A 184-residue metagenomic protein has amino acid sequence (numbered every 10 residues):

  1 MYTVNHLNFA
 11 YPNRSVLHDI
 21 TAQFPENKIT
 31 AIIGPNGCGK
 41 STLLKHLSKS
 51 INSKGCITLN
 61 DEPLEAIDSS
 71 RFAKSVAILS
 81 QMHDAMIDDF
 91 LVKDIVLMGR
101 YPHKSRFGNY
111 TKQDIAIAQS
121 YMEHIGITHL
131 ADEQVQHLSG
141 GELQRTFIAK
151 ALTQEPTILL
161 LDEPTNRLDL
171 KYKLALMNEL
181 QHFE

Functional and structural regions predicted by a protein language model:
I33-P35: The feature captures the beta-strand-to-loop junction immediately N-terminal to the Walker
S48: Helix-to-loop junction immediately C-terminal to a conserved catalytic motif
G55-E65, F72: Conserved ABC transporter NBD signature motif
L97, K112-L130, E155: Conserved ABC ATPase "signature" region
N109, Q134-L138, E142: Conserved ABC ATPase signature
I148, L176: Hydrophobic anchor residue at the start of the ABC signature
L159-E163: Catalytic Walker B motif of ABC-type/P-loop ATPase nucleotide-binding domains
